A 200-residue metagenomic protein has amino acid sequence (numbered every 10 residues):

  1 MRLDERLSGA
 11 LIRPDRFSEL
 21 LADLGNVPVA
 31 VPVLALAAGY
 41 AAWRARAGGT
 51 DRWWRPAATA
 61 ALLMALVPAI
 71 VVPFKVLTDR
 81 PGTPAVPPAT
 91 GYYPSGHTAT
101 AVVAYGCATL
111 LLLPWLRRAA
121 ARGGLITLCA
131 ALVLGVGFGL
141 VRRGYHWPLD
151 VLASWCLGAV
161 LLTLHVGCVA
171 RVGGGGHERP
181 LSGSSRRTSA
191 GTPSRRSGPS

Functional and structural regions predicted by a protein language model:
M1-G9, A69-V76, S95-C107: Hydrophobic alpha-helical transmembrane segments
M1-V29, V33, V76-V86, R186 (+1 more regions): N-terminal transmembrane-helix/juxtamembrane module of multi-pass inner/ER membrane proteins
I12-E19, G48, R52, P56 (+3 more regions): Membrane-helix interfacial "entry" motifs
S18-G25, V71, R118-T127: Short, amphipathic, aromatic/basic-enriched membrane-interface segments that mark the entry/exit of transmembrane
V27, P56-A57, L66, W115 (+1 more regions): Hydrophobic multi-pass inner-membrane translocation pores used for secretion and envelope-lipid/glycan export
L34-L66: Interfacial segments of alpha-helical transmembrane regions
G39, A85-S194: Membrane-embedded catalytic cores of phosphoryl/pyrophosphoryl-handling enzymes
A58-R80, L125-F138: Small-polar-interrupted transmembrane alpha-helices in polytopic inner-membrane proteins
